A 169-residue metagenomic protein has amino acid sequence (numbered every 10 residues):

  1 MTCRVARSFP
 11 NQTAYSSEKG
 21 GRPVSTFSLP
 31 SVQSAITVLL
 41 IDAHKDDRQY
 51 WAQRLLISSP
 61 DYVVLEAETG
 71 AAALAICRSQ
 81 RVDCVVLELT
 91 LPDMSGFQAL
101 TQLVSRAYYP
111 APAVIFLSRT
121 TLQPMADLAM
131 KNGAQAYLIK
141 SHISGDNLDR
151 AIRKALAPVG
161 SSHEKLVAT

Functional and structural regions predicted by a protein language model:
D42, E88-L89, S118: Active-site residues of response regulator receiver
K45-L65: Two-component/phosphorelay signaling modules centered on CheY-like receiver
L56, E68, A75, F97-P110: Short amphipathic alpha-helix used as the core "switch/output" element in two-component signaling
E66, L91-M94: Residue-level signal for the "D+5" position in two-component response regulator receiver
Q80-L91: Active-site beta3 strand of CheY-like receiver
Q98, T120-L138, H142-D146: Alpha4 helix (beta4-alpha4-beta5 surface) of REC/receiver domains from two-component response regulators
P110-Q123: A short, hydrophobic beta-strand element within the central beta-sheet of small alpha/beta folds
N147-G160: Receiver (REC) domain switch/output surface
